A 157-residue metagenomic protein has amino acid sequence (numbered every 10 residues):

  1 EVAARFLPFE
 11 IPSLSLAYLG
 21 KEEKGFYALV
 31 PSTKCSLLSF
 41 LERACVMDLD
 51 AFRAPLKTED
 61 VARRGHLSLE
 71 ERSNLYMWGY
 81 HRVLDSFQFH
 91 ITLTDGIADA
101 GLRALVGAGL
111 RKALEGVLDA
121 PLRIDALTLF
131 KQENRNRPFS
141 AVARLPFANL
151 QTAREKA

Functional and structural regions predicted by a protein language model:
E1-A157: Histidine-dependent nucleotide/RNA phosphoesterase domain, centered on the 2H-phosphoesterase fold with its duplicated
